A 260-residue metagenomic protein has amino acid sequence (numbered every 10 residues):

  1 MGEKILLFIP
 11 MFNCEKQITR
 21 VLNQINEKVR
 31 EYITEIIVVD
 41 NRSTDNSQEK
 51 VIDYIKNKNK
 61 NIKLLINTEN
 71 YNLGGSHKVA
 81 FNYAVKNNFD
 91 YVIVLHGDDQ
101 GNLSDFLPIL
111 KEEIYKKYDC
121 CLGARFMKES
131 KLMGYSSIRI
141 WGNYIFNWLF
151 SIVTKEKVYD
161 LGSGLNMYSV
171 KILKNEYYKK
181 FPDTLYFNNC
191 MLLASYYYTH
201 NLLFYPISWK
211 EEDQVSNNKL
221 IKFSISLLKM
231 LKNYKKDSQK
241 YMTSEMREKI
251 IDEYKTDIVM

Functional and structural regions predicted by a protein language model:
M1-G2, K155, K179-M260: Hydrophobic helical membrane-anchoring modules
K4-L6, E35, C190: Cell-envelope/extracellular polymer assembly enzymes that use nucleotide-activated donors
C14-V29: Short, well-formed alpha-helical segments that are part of the catalytic scaffolds of diverse glycosyltransferases
T19, D45-Y54: Acidic helix N-cap motif at the loop->helix transition within catalytic regions of sugar-transfer enzymes
I33-S43, L65-I66: Short beta-strand/loop segment that forms part of the nucleotide-sugar
D40-E49, D99: A conserved acidic beta->alpha catalytic loop
N67-K86, Y91, L103-L185, E212-K222 (+1 more regions): Acceptor/aglycone-binding surface of glycosyltransferases and processive sugar-polymer synthases
